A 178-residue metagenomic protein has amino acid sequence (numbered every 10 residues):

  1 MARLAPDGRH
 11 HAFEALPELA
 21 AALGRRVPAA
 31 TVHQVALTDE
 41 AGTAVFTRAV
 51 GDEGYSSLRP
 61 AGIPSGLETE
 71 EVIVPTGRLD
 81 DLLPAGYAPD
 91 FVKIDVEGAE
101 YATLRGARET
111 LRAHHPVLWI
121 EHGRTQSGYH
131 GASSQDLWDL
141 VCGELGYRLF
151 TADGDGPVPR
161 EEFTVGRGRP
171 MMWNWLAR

Functional and structural regions predicted by a protein language model:
M1-R178: Phosphate/nucleotide-binding beta-alpha loop and adjacent structural elements of enzyme active sites
